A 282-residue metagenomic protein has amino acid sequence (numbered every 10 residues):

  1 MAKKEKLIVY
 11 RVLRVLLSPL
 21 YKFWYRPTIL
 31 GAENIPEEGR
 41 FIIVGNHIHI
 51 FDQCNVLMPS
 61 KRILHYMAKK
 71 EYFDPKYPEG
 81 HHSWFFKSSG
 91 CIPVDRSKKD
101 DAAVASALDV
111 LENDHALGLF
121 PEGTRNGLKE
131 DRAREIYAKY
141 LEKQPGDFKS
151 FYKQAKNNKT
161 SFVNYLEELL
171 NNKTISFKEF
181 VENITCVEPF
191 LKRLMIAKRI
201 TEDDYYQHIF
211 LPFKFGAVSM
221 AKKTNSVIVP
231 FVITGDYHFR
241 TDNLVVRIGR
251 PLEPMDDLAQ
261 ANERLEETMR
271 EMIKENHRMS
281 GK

Functional and structural regions predicted by a protein language model:
M1-V9, V104-K282: Non-catalytic C-terminal accessory region of glycerolipid acyltransferases and related lyso-lipid remodeling enzymes
K3-Y25, S83, K87-G90, E182: Short hydrophobic helices that act as membrane-entry/anchoring signals
L16-L17, K87-V94, R199-Y205: Short, basic, glycine/proline-bearing loop/turn elements
L17-H47: Helix-to-loop junction immediately C-terminal to a conserved catalytic motif
Y25, R96-D101, F210, N262: A conditional alpha-helix N-cap/helix-loop micro-motif detector
T28, P78, D100-V104, F213-K214: Amphipathic coiled-coil/heptad-repeat helices and related helical stalk/stem segments that mediate oligomerization
I29-L30, I92-D95, P254: Short acidic-hydrophobic, aromatic-tinged amphipathic segments that line or gate anion-handling sites
E37-K98, Y137-T160, N164-N171, I175: Catalytic core of membrane glycerolipid acyltransferases/transacylases, capturing the structured, soluble-facing
